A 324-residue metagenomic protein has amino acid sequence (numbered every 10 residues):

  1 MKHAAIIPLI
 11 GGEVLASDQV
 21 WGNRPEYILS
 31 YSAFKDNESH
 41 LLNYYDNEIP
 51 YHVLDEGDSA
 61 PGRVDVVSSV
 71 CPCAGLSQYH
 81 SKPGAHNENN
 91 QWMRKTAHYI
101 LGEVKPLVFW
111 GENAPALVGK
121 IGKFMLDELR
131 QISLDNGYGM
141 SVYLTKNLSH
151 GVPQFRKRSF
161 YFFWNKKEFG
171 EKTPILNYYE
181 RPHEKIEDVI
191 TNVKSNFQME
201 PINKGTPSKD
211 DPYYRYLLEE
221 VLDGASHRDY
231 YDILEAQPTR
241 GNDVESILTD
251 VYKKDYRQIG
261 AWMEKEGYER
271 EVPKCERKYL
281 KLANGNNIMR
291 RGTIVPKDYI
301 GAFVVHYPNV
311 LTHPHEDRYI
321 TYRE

Functional and structural regions predicted by a protein language model:
M1-K105, A114-D127: Core alpha/beta nucleotide-donor-binding catalytic domains of modification enzymes
I6-L9, L148, W164, V304-H306: Structured loops at beta-to-helix junctions and adjacent beta-edge loops in soluble globular domains
V14, A74-Y79, L117-K120, G151-F155 (+2 more regions): Short catalytic/ligand-binding loop motif for oxyanion handling, primarily in non-cytosolic enzymes, centered on
H52-E56, L144-L148, N286-M289: Short alpha-helical segments and helix-capping/turn motifs at coil-helix boundaries
A60-P61, V152-F155, I294-K297: Extracellular/periplasmic catalytic domains that process cell-envelope and extracellular macromolecules
N90-N165, F169-G170: Conserved Class I SAM-dependent methyltransferase catalytic core
V152-A225: Flexible, glycine-/basic-rich loop-and-beta segments that form/coincide with the SAM-dependent methyltransferase
H227-E324: C-terminal target-recognition/interaction regions appended to catalytic cores
